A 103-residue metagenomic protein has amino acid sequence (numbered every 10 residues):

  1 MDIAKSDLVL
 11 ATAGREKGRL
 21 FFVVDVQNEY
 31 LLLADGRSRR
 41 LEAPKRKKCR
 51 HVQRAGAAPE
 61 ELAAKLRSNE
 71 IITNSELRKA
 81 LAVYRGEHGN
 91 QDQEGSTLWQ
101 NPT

Functional and structural regions predicted by a protein language model:
M1-K5, T12, F22-T103: Ferredoxin-like alpha/beta domains used as RNA- or RNAP-binding modules
G14-K17: Short, charged beta-turn/beta-strand-edge "cap" motif at the junction between a beta-strand and an adjacent loop
